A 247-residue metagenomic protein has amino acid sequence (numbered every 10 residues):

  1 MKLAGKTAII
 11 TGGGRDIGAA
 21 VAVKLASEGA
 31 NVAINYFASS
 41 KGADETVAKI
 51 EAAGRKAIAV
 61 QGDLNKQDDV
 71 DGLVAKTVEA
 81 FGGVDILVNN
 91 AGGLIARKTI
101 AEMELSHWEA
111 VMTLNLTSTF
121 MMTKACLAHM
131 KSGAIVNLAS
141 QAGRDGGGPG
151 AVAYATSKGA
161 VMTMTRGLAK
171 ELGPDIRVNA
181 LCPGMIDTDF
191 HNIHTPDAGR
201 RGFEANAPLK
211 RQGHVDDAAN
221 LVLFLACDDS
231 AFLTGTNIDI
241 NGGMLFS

Functional and structural regions predicted by a protein language model:
T7, G14-D16: Conserved glycine-rich cofactor-binding loop
L94-R97, L223, T234-S247: Short C-terminal tail/terminal secondary-structure segment of NAD(P)H-dependent dehydrogenase/reductase domains
K98-I100, H107-E109, H191, G199 (+1 more regions): Substrate-binding pocket helix/loop in short-chain dehydrogenase/reductase
A101-F120, V136, V161: Catalytic Tyr-X3-Lys loop
T123, S157, T165: Active-site helix of classical SDR
A128, A169-P174, A231: Alpha-helical segment proximal to the catalytic Tyr-Lys
S140: Residue(s) in the substrate-gating loop at a strand-loop-helix junction that position the organic substrate next
A207-A218: A conserved structural motif in NAD(P)-dependent oxidoreductases
